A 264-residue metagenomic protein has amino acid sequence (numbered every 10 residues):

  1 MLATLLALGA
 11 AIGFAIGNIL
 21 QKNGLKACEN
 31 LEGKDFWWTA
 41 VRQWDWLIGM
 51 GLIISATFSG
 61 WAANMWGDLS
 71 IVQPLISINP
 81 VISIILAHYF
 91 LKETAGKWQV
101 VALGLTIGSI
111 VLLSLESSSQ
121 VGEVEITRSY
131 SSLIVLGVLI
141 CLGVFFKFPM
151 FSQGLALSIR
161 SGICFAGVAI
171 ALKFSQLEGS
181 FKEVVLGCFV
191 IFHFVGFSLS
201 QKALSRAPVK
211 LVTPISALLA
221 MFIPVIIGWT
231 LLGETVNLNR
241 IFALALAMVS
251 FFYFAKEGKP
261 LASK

Functional and structural regions predicted by a protein language model:
M1-K264: Polytopic alpha-helical membrane proteins, predominantly small-molecule transporters/carriers
